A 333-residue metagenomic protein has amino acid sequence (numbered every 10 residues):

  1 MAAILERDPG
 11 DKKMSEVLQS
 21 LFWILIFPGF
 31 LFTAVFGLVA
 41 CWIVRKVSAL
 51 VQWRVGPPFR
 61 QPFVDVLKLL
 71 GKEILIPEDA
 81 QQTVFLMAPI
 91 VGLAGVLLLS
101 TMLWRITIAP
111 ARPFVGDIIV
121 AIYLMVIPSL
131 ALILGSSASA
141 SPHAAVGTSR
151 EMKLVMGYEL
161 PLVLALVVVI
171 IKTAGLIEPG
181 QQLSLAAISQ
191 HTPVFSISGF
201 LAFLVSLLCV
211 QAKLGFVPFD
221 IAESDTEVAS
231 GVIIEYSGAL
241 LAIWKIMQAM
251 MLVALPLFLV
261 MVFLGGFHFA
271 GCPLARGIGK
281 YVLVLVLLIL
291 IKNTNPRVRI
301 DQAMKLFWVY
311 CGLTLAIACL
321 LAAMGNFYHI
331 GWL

Functional and structural regions predicted by a protein language model:
M1-K13: N-terminal amphipathic/basic-hydrophobic helices that include classical n-h-c signal peptides and signal-anchor
K13-L333: Alpha-helical transmembrane segments of multi-pass membrane proteins predominantly involved in bioenergetics
